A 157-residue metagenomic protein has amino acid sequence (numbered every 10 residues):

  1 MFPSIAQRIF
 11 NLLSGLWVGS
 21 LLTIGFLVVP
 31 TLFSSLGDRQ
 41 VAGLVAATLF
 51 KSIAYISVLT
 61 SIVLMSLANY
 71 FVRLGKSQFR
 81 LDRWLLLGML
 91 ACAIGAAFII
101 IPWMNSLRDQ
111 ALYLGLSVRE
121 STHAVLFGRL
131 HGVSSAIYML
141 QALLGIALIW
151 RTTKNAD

Functional and structural regions predicted by a protein language model:
F2-R80, S106-V125: Interfacial loop at the N-terminal end of multi-pass membrane proteins
L16-V18, L85-I101: Hydrophobic alpha-helical membrane-insertion segments
L49-F50, S121-Q141: Individual transmembrane alpha-helices with interfacial aromatic-anchor signatures
L64-L74, Y138-D157: Transmembrane alpha-helical segments in integral membrane proteins
R83-G88, I137-Q141: Hydrophobic H-region at the start of alpha-helical membrane spans
